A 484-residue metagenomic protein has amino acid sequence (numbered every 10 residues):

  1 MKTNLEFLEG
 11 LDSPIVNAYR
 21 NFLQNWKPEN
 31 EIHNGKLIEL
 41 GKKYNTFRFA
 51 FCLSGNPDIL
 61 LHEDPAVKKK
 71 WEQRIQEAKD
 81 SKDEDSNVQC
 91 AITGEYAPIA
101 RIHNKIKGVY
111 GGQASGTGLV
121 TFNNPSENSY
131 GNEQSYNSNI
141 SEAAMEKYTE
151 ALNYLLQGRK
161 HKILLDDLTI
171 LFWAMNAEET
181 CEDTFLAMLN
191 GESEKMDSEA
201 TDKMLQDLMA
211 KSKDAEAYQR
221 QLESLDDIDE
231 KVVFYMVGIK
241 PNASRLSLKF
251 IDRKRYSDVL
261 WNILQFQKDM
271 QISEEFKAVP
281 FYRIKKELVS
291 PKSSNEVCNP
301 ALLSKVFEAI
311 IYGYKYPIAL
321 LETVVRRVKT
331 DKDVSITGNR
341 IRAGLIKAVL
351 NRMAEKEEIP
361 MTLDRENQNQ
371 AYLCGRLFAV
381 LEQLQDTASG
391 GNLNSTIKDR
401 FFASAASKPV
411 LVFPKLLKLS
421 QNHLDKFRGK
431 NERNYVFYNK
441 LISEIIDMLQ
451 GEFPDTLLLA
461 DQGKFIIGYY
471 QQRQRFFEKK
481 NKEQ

Functional and structural regions predicted by a protein language model:
M1-S81, A97-Q484: Extended alpha-helical scaffolding segments
N87: Residues immediately within or flanking Cys/His clusters that coordinate Zn2+ in small zinc-binding modules
T93: Short Cys/His-rich metal-coordination motifs, predominantly Zn2+-binding knuckles/fingers
